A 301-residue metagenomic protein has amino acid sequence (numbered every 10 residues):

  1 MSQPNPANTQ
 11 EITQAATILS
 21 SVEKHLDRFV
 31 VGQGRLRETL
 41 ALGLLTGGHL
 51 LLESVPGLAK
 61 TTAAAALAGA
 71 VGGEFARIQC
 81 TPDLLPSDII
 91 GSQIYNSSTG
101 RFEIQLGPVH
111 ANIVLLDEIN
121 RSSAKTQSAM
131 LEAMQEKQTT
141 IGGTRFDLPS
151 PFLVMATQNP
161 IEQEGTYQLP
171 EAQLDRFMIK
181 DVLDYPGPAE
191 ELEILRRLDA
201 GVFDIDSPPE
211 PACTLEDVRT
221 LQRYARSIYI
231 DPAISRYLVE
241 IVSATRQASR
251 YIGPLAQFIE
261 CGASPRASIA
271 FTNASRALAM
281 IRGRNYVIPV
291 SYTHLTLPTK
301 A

Functional and structural regions predicted by a protein language model:
A16-H49: Pre-Walker A (pre-P-loop) alpha-helix and adjacent loop at the N terminus of AAA/AAA+ ATPase modules, a conserved
L45-C80: Walker A/P-loop
G48-H49, A111-N112, P149-M155: Loop/turn-to-beta-strand initiation segments
N96-T99, M134-C213, T220-R226, R276-L278: Canonical AAA+ ATPase core
N96-V114: Conserved alpha-helical scaffold flanking the Walker A/P-loop in AAA+ ATPase domains
A111-M134, Y167-E171, P188-E191: Conserved AAA+/SF3 P-loop NTPase catalytic/coupling segment centered on the Walker-B
I230, S243-R250, F271-V287: AAA+ ATPase "lid" subdomain C-terminal helix
T293-T299: Conserved small/polar residues in nucleotide/adenosyl-binding loops
